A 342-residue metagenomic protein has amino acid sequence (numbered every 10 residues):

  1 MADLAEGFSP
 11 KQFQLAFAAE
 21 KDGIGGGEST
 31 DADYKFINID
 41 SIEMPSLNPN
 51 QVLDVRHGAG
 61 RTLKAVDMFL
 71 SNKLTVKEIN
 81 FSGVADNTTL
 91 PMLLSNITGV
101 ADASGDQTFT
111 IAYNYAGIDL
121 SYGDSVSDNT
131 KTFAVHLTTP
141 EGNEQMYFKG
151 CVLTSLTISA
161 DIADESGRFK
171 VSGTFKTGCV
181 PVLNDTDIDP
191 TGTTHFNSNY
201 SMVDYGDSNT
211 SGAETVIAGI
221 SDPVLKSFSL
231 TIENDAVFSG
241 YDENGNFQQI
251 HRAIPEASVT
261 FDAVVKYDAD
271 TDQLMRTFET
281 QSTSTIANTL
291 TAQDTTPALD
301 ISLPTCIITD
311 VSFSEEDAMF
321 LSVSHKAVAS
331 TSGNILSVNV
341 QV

Functional and structural regions predicted by a protein language model:
M1-V342: Signature of extracytoplasmic/envelope-associated structural regions
